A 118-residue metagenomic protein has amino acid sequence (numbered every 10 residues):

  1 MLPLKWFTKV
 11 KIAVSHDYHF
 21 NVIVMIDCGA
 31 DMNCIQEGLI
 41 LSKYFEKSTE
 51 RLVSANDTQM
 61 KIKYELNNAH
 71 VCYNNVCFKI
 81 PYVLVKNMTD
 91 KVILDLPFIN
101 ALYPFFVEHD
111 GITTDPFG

Functional and structural regions predicted by a protein language model:
P3, T8, H16-G118: Aspartic protease
